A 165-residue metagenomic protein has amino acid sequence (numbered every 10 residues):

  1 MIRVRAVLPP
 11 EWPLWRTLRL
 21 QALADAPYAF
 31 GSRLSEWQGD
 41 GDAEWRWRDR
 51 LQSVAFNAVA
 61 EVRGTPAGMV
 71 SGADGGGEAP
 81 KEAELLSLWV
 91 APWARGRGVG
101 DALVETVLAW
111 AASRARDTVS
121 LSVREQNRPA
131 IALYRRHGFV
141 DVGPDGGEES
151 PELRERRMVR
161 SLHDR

Functional and structural regions predicted by a protein language model:
M1-V4: Extreme N-terminal starter segment of soluble prokaryotic enzymes
L8-P9, V123: Short loop or secondary-structure boundary microenvironments that flank and position key functional residues
P9-W93, V104-T106, W110, D141-D145 (+1 more regions): Acetyl-CoA-dependent GNAT
A91-W93, R97, E125-Q126: Active-site acidic-Proline motif in GNAT/NAT acetyltransferases
G96-R97, A102, L108, A112-S113 (+3 more regions): Charged, amphipathic alpha-helical coiled-coil/dimerization segments
D117-I131, R136-R165: C-terminal "cap" of GNAT-fold acetyltransferases
